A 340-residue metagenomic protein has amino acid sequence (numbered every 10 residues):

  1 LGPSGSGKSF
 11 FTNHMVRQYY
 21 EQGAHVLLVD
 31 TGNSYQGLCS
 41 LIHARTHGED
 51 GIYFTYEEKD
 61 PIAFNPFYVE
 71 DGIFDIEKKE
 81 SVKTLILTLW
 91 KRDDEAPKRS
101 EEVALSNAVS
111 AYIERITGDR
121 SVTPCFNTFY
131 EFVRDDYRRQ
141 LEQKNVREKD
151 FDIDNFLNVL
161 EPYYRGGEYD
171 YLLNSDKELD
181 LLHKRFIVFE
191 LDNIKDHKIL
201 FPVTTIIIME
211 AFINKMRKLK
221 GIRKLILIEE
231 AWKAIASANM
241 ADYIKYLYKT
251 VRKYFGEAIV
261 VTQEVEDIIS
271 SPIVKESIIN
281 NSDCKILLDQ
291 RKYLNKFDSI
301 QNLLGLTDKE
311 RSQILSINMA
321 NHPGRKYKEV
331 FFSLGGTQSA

Functional and structural regions predicted by a protein language model:
L1-Q18, G23-Q36, I42-H43, I52-D60 (+1 more regions): Conserved P-loop NTPase motor cores
T12, L172-S175, S270, N318: Residue-level detector of functional hotspots within protein domains
Q36-D50, E58-G256, H322-R325, L334: P-loop NTPase motor domains
K79-L89, D289, T307-N321: Phosphate/diphosphate-binding loops
K309-A340: Phosphate-binding and hydrolysis-coupling loops of NTP-dependent motor/remodeling domains
